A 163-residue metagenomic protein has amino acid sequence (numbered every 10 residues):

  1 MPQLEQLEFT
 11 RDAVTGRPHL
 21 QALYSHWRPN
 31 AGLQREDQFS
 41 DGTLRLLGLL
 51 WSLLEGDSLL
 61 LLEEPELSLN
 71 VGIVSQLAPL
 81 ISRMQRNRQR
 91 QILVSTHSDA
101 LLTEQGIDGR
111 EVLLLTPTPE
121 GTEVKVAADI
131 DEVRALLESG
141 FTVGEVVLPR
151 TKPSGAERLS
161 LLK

Functional and structural regions predicted by a protein language model:
M1, E5: Electropositive, glycine-dotted interaction segments that contact anionic polymers or phosphate-rich ligands
Q6-L54, L62-G72: Conserved ABC ATPase signature
Q76-K163: C-terminal lobe/lid and adjacent interdomain/linker elements of RecA-like ASCE P-loop ATPase modules
